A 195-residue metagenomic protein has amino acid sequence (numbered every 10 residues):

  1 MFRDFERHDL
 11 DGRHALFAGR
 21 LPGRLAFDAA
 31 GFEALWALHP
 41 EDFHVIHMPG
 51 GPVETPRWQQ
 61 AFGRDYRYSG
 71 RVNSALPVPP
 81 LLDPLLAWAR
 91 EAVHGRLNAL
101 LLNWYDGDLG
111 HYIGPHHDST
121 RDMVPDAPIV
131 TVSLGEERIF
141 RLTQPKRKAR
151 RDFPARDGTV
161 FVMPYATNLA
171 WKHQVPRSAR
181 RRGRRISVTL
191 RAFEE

Functional and structural regions predicted by a protein language model:
M1-E195: Non-heme Fe(II) oxygenase metal-center motifs and adjacent flexible, charged/small-residue loops
